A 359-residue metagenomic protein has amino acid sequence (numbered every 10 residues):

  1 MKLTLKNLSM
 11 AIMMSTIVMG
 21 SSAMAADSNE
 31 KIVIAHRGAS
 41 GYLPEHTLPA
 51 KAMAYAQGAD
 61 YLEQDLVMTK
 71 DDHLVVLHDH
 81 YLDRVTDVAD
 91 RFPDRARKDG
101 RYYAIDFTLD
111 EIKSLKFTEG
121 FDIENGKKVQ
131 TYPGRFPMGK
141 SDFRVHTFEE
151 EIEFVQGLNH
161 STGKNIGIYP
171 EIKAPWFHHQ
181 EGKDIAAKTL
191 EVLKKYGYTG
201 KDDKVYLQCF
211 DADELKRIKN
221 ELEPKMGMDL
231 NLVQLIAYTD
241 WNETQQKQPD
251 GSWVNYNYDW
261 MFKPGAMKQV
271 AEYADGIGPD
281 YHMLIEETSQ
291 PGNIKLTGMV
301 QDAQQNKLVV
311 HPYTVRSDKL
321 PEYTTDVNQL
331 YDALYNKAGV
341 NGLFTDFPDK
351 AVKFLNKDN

Functional and structural regions predicted by a protein language model:
M1-A25: Gram-negative bacterial Sec-dependent N-terminal signal peptides
L3, A23-N359: Phosphate-group recognition and catalysis centered on beta-loop-alpha active-site segments
